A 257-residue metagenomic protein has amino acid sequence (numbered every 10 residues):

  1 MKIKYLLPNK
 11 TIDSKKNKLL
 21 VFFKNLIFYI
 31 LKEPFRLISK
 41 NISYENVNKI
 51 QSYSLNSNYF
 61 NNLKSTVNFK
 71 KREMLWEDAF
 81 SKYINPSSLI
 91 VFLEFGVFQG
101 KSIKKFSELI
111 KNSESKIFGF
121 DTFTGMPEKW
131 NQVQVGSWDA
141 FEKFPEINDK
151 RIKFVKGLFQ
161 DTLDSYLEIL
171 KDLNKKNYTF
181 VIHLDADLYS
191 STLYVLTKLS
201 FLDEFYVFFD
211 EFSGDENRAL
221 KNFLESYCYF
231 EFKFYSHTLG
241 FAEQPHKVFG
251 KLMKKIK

Functional and structural regions predicted by a protein language model:
M1-N41: Boundary detector for helix-to-coil junctions that initiate low-complexity/charged tails
K24-L93, V97-K104: Class I SAM-dependent methyltransferase Rossmann-like catalytic core, especially the SAM/SAH-binding loop
S57-N62, N85-K257: S-adenosylmethionine/decaboxylated-SAM
